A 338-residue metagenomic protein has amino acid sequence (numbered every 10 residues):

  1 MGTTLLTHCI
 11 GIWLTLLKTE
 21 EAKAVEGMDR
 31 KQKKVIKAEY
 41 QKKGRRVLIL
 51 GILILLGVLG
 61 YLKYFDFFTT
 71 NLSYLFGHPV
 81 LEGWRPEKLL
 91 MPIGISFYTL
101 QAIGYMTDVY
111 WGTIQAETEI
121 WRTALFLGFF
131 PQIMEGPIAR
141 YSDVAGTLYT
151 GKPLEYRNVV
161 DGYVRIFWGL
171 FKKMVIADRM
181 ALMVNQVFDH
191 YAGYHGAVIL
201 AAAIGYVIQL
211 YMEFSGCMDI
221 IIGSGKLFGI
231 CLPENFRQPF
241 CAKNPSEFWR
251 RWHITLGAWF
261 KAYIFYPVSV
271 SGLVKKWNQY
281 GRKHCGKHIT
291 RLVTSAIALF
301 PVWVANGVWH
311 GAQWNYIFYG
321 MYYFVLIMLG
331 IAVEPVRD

Functional and structural regions predicted by a protein language model:
M1-D338: Membrane-embedded transmembrane alpha-helical bundles that form the catalytic cores of multi-pass lipid-modifying
